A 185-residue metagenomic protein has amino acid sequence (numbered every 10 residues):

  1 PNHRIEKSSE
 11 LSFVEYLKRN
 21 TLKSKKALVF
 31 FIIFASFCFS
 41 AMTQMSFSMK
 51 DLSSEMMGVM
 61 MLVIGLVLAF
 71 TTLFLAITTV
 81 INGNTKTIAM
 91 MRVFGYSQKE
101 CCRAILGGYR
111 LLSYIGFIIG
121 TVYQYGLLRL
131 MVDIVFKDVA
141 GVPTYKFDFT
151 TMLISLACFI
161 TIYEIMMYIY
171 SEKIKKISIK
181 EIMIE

Functional and structural regions predicted by a protein language model:
P1-I5, V14-R19, K23, A76 (+1 more regions): C-terminal membrane-exit region of the final transmembrane helix in multipass inner-membrane proteins
R4, K25-K26, I105-V122: Selective transmembrane-helix segments that form parts of the transport pathway or gating/packing helices in multipass
I5-Y16, V59-I64, F94-L112: Hydrophobic alpha-helical transmembrane segments
R19-F34, F149: Membrane-interface helix starts
K23-F30, A41-V67, T79-N82, M90 (+2 more regions): Peri-transmembrane interface segments
F31-M42, V59-L75, L112-G120, S155 (+2 more regions): Alpha-helical transmembrane segments of integral membrane proteins
Q44-M56, F117-A157, Y168-E181: Short helix-loop junctions at transmembrane helix boundaries
T71-R110: Interfacial "coupling" helices/loops that link adjacent transmembrane helices in transporter permeases
